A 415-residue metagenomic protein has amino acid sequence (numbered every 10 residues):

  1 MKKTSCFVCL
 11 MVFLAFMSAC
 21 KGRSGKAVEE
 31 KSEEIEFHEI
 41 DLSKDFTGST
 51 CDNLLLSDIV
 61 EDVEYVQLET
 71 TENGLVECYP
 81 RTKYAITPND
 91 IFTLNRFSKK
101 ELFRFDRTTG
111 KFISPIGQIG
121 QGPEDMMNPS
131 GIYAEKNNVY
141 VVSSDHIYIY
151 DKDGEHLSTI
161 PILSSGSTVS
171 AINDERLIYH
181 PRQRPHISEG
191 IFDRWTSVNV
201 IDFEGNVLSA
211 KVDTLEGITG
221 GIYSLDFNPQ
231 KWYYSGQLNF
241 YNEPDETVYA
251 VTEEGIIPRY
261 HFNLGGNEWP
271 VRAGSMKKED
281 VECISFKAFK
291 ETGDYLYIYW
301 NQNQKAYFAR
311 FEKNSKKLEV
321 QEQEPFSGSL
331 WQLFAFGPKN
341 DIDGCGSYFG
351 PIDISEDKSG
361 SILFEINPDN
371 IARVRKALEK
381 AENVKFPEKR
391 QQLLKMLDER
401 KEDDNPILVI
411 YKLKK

Functional and structural regions predicted by a protein language model:
F16-A19: C-terminal motif of bacterial Sec signal peptides marking the signal peptidase cleavage site
K26-L68: Blade/loop signatures of beta-propeller domains
L56-L75, S114-D125, N206-F227, P258-E279 (+1 more regions): Surface-exposed loop and turn segments in beta-propeller and other repeat-based domains that flank or scaffold
T70-P80, F103-R107, K111-K136, S144: Blade-loop segments of beta-propeller domains
C78-K83, M126-G131, S164-I172, G220-P229 (+3 more regions): Repeated scaffold domains used in trafficking and secretory/extracellular systems, primarily beta-propellers
A85, N89-R96, N137-S143, E175-G190 (+3 more regions): Short beta-strand elements that form the blades of beta-propeller/WD-repeat-like and other beta-sheet-rich scaffold
S143-T196, L208-G220: Asp-box/WD-like beta-propeller blade repeats and closely related beta-sheet repeat scaffolds
D193-E204, Y249, Y307-S315, N405-K412: Beta-propeller blade signature
